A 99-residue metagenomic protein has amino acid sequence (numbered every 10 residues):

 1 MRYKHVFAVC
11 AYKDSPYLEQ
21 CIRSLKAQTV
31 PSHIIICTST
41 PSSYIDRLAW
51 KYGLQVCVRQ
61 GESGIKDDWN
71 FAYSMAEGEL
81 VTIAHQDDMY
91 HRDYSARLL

Functional and structural regions predicted by a protein language model:
M1-S24: N-proximal low-complexity "stem/linker" segments adjacent to membrane-targeting elements
R23-S32: Short, acidic, metal-binding catalytic loop of nucleotide-sugar glycosyltransferases
C37-I45: A conserved acidic beta->alpha catalytic loop
S39, A84-Q86: Active-site acidic Asp-centered loop
W50-V58: Active-site regions of enzymes building and remodeling cell-envelope glycoconjugates
Q60-A76: Glycine-rich, basic loop-to-helix element that forms the pyrophosphate-binding segment of sugar-nucleotide handling
V81: Short aromatic/hydrophobic "clamp" motif used to bind/position activated sugar donors
D88-L99: Acidic donor-binding/catalytic loop of UDP-sugar-dependent glycosyltransferases, especially processive GT2
